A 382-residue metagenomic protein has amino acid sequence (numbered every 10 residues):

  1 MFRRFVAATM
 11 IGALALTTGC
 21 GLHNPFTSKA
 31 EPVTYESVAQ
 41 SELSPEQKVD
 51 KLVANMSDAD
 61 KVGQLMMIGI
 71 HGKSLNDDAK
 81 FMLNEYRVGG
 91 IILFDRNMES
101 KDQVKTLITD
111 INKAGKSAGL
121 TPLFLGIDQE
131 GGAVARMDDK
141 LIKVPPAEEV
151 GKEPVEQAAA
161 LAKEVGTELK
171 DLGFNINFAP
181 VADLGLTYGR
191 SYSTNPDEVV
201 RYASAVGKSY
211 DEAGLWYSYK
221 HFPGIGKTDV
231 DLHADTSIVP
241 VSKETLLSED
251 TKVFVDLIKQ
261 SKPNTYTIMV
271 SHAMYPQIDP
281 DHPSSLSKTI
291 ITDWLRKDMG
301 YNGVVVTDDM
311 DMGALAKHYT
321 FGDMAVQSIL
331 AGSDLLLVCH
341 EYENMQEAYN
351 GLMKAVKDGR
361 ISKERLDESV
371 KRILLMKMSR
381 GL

Functional and structural regions predicted by a protein language model:
M1-S28: Sec-dependent N-terminal signal peptides of Gram-positive bacterial secreted proteins and lipoproteins
G21-P122, Q129-A135: N-terminal hydrophobic targeting/anchoring segments and the immediately downstream early-domain regions of hydrolases
S57, S100-K116, L123, T194 (+3 more regions): Second-shell residues forming the walls of enzyme active-site clefts
G63-I70, V88-L93, L123-Q129, I176-A179 (+5 more regions): Hydrophobic faces of well-ordered beta-strands that scaffold small-molecule active sites in alpha/beta enzyme cores
L65-L75, A147-A160, T236-E249, D311-Y319: Active-site mouth loops of central-metabolism enzymes
H71-E85, Q157-E168, S248-D256, Y319-Q327: Short, acidic/polar
N112-I142, L161-V181, G207-G224: Glycine-rich, aromatic-flanked loop segments that form ligand/cofactor-binding clefts across common enzyme folds
A147-A203, G207, D211: A substrate-binding/cap region within the structured catalytic cores of diverse enzymes
